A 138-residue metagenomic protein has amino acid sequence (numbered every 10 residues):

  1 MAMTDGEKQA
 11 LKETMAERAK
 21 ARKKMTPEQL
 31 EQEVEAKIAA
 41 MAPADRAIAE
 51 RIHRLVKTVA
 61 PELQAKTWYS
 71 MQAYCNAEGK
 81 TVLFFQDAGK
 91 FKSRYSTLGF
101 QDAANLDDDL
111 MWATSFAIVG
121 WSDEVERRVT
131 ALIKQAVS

Functional and structural regions predicted by a protein language model:
M1-S138: Charge-dense, helix-prone N-terminal extensions
